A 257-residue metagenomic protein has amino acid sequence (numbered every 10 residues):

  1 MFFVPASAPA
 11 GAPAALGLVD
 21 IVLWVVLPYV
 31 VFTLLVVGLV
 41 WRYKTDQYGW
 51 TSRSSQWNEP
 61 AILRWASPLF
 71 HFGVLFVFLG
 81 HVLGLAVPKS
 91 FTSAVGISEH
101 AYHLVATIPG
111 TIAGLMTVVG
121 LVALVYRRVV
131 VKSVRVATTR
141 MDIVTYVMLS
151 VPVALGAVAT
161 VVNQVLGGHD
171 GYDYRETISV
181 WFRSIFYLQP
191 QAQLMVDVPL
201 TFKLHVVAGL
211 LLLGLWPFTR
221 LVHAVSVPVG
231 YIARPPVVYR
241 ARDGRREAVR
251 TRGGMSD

Functional and structural regions predicted by a protein language model:
M1-I21: Short, strongly hydrophobic alpha-helical membrane anchors
P13-L18, W24-F32, L39, D46-S52: Membrane-anchoring hydrophobic segments
P28-L35, L39-W41, S52-T219, H223-Y239 (+1 more regions): Membrane-embedded alpha-helical bundles of multi-pass integral membrane proteins
R246-D257: Alpha-helical transmembrane segments and their immediate juxtamembrane flanks in integral membrane proteins
